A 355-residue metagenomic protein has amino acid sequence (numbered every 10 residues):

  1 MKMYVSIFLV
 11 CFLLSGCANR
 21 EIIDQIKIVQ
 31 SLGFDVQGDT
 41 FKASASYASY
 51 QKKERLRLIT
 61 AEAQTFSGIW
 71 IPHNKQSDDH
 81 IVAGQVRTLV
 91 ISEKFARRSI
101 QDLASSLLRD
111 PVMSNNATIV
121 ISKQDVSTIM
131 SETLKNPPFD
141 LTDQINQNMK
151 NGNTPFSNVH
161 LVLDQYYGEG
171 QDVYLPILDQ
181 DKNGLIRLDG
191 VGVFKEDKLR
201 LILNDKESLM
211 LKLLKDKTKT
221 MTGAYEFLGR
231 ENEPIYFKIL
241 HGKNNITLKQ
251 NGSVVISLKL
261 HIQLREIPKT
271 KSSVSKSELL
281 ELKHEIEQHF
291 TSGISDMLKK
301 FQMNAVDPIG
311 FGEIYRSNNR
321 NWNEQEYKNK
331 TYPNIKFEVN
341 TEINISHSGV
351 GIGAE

Functional and structural regions predicted by a protein language model:
K2-E355: Membrane-proximal alpha-helical signals and transmembrane carboxylates
